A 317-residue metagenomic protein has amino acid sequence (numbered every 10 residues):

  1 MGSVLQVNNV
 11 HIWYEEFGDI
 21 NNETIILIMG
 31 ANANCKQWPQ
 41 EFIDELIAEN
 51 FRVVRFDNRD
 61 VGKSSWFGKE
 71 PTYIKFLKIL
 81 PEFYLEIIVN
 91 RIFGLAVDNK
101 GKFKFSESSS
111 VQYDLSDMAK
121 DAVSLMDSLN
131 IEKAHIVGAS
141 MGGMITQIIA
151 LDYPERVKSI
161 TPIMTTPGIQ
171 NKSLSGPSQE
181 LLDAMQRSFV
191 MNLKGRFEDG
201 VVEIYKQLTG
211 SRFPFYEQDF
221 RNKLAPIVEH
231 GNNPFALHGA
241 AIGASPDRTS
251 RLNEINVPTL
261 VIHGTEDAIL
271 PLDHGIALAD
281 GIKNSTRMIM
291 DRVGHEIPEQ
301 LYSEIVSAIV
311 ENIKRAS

Functional and structural regions predicted by a protein language model:
V10-F105: Conserved HGGG/HGGXW glycine-rich cap/lid loop of the alpha/beta-hydrolase fold
A31, T265-D267, R292-G294: Acidic beta-to-alpha connecting loop that harbors the catalytic carboxylate
R91-G94, S116-A134: Conserved acidic catalytic loop of the alpha/beta-hydrolase fold
E132-K172: Conserved hydrolase catalytic core segment
S175-S250, E254-V257, A277: Alpha/beta-hydrolase
I255, V261-H263, D267: Short beta-strand/loop motif that positions the catalytic acidic residue of the alpha/beta-hydrolase fold
A268-H274: Conserved alpha/beta-hydrolase "acid-adjacent" motif
S285-S317: Catalytic active-site module of serine/aspartate enzymes centered on a nucleophile-bearing elbow/loop
